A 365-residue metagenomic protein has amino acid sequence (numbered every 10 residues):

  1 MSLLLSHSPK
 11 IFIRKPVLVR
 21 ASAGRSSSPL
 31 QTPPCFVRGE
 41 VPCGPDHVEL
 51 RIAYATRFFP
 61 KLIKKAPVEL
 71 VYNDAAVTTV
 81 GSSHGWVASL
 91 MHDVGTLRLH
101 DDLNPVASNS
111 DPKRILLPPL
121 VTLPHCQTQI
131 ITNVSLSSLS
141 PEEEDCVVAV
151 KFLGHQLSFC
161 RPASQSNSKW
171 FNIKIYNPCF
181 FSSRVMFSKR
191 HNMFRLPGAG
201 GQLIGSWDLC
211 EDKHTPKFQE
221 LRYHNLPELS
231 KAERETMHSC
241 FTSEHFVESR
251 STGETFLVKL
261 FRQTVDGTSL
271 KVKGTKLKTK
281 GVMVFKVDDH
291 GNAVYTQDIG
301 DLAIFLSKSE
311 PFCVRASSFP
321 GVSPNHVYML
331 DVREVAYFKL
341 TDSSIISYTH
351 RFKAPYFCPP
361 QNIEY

Functional and structural regions predicted by a protein language model:
S2-H84, S89-T96, L103-P105: A non-catalytic, helix-rich entry segment at domain boundaries
L3-S6, D46-K64, E69-N73, L270-Y365: C-terminal closing repeat unit and adjoining cap/tail of repeat-based domains
P16-L18, F36, H47, P67 (+5 more regions): Detector for intrinsically disordered, low-structure N-terminal pre-sequences
L18-P34, C43-G44, S135-D145, E244-T252 (+1 more regions): Short, surface-exposed loop and linker segments with low hydrophobicity and enrichment for Pro/Ser/Thr
L18-R20, R38, E69, E248 (+3 more regions): N-terminal non-cleavable signal-anchor helices
F36, V147, R184, H245 (+4 more regions): Generic structural signal for residues positioned in beta-strands
R38-E40, M91, D101, K259 (+4 more regions): Pocket-edge structural micro-motifs
D74-A76, V80-G267: A sequence/structural signal of beta-propeller blade repeats
